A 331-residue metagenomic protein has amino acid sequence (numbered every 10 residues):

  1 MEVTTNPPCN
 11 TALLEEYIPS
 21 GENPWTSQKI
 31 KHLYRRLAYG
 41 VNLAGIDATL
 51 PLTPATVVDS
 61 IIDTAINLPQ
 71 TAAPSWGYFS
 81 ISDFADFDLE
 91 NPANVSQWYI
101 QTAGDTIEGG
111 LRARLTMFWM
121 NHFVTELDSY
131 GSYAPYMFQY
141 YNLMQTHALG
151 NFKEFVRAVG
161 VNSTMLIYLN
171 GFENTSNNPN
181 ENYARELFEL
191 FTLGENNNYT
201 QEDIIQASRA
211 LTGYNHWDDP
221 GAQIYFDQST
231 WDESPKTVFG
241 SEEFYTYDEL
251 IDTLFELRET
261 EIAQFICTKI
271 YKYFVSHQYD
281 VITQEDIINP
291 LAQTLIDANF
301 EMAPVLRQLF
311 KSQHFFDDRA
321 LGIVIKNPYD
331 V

Functional and structural regions predicted by a protein language model:
E2-F87, N91-V95, P135-Y141, Q145-V331: His/Asp/Glu-rich metal/cofactor-coordinating catalytic motifs and the adjacent surface-exposed loops that frame enzyme
F84, N94-A113, M117: Structured, charged N-terminal subsegments at the starts of enzyme catalytic cores and at intra-chain domain/subunit
L111-L115, L127-P135, S176-P179: Short, flexible active-site-proximal loops enriched in glycine and acidic residues
